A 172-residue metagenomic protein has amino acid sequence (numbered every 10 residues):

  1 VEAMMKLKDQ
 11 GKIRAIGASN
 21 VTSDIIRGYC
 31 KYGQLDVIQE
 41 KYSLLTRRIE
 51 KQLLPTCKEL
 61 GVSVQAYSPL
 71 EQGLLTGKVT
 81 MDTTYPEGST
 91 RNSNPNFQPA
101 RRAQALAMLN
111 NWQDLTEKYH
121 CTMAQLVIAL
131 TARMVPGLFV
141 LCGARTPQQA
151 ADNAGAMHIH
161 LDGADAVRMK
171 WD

Functional and structural regions predicted by a protein language model:
V1-W171: Beta/alpha (TIM)-barrel catalytic core signal, keyed to glycine-rich beta->alpha loops juxtaposed to Asp/Glu that bind
